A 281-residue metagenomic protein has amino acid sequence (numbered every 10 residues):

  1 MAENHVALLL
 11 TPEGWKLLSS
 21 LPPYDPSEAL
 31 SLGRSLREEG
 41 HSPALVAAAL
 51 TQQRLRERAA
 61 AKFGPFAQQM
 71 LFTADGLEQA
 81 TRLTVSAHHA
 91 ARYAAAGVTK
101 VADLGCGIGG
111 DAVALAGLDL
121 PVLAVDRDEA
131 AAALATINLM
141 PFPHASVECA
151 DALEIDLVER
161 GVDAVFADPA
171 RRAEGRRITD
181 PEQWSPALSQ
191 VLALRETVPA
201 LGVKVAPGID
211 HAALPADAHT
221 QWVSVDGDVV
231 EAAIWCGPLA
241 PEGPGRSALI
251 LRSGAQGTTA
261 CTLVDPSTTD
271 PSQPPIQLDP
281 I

Functional and structural regions predicted by a protein language model:
M1-T99: S-adenosyl-L-methionine
A2-P23, F166, R171-I281: Class I S-adenosyl-L-methionine
G97-G107: Conserved class I S-adenosyl-L-methionine
I108-L120: Conserved SAM-binding loop of SAM-dependent methyltransferases across substrates and taxa, primarily the Class I
P121-D126: Conserved SAM-binding motif I beta-strand of class I
A135-T136: Conserved SAM-binding loop
P143-D151: Conserved SAM-binding strand-loop segment of SAM-dependent methyltransferases
E154-R160: Short conserved loop adjoining the S-adenosyl-L-methionine
